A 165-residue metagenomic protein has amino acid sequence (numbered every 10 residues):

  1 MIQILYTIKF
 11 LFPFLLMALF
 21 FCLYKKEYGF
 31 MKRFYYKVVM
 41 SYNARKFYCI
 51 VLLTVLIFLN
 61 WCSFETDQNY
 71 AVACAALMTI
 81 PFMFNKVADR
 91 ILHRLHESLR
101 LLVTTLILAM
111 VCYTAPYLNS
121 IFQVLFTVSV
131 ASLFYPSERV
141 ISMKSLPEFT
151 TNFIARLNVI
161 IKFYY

Functional and structural regions predicted by a protein language model:
Q3-K26, N43-Y165: Alpha-helical transmembrane segments and immediately adjacent membrane-interfacial amphipathic helices
F30-S41: Membrane-interfacial, low-structure loops and terminal tails that flank and connect transmembrane helices in multi-pass
